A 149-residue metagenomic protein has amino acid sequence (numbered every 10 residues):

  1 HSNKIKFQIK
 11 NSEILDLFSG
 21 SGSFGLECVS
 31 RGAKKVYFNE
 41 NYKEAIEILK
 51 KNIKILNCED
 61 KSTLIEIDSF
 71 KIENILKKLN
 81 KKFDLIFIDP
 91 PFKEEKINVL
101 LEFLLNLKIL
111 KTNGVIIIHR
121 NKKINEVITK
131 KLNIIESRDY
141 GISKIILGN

Functional and structural regions predicted by a protein language model:
H1-N149: Class I S-adenosyl-L-methionine-dependent methyltransferase catalytic core
